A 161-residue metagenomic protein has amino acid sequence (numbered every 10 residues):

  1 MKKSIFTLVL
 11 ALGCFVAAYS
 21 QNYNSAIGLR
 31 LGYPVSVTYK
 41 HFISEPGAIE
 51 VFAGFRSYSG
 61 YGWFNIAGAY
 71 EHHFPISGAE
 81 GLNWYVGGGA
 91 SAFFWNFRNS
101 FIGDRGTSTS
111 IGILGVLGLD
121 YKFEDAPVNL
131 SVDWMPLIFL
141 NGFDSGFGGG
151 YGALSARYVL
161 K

Functional and structural regions predicted by a protein language model:
M1-S4, Q21: Positively charged n-region of N-terminal signal peptides that target proteins for export
I5-G13: Sec-dependent signal peptide hydrophobic core
F15-S20: Sec/Tat signal peptide C-region and signal peptidase I cleavage site
Q21-G28, E45-E50: Short, hydrophobic/aromatic-rich segments at coil-to-beta transitions
Y23-S25, L31-Y33, G62-I66, L82 (+2 more regions): Residues that define the transmembrane beta-barrel architecture of outer-membrane proteins
R30-P34, G54-R56, G89-F93, D133-F139 (+1 more regions): Outer-membrane beta-barrel pore domains and translocons
H41-V132: Gram-negative (and chloroplast) outer-membrane scaffold detector with strong preference for beta-barrel transmembrane
W63, E124-K161: Predominantly the C-terminal beta-signal and adjacent terminal strand-loop region of outer-membrane beta-barrel
